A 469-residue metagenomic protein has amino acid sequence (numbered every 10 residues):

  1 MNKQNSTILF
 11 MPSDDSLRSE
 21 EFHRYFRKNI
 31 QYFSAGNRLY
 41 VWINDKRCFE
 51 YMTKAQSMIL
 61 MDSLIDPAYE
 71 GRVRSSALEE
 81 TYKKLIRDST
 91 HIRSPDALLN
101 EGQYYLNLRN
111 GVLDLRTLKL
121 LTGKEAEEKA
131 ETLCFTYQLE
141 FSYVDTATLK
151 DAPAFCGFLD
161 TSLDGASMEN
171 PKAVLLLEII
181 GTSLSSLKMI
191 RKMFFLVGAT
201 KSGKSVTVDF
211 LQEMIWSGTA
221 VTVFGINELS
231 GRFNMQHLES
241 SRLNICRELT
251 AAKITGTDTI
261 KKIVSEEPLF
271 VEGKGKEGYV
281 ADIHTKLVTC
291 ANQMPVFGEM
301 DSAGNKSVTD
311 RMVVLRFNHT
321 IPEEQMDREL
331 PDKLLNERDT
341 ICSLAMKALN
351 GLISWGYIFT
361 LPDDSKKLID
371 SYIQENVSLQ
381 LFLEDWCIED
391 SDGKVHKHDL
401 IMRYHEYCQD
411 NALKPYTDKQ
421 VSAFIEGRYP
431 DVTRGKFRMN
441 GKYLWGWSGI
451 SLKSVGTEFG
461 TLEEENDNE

Functional and structural regions predicted by a protein language model:
M1-F141, H396, Y416, V421: Intein modules and their embedded homing endonuclease domains
M1-K28, C48-E50, T148-G165, F210 (+3 more regions): Replication-associated primase and helicase/ATPase modules
D15-E21, Q212, W216-S217, K253-L269 (+1 more regions): A short, contiguous, amphipathic alpha-helix enriched in charged residues
I30-A55, V112-S240, V313-L315, C342-A345 (+4 more regions): P-loop NTPase catalytic core of nucleic-acid-dependent motor ATPases
R72, S76, E80, R93 (+8 more regions): Positively charged interface segments
E101-Q103, N107-N110, R116, I283-T285 (+1 more regions): Catalytic nucleotidyl-transfer cores of nucleotide-processing enzymes
N234-K276: Conserved nucleotide-sensing/catalytic segment adjacent to the nucleotide-binding pocket in NTP-handling enzymes
L335-V377: Phosphate-handling catalytic cores of nucleic-acid transaction enzymes
